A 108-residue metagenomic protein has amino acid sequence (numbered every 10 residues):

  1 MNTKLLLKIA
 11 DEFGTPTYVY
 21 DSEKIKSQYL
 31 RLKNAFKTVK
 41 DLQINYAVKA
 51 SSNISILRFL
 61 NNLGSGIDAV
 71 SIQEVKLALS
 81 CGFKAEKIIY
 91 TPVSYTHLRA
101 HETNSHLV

Functional and structural regions predicted by a protein language model:
M1-F13: N-terminal glycine-rich, Lys/His-bearing helix-loop that initiates the first secondary-structure elements of many
D11-K40: An N-cap/entry alpha-helix motif that binds or orients negatively charged groups
I25, K49, S71: Conserved, mostly hydrophobic/aromatic
I44-V48, S65-D68, I88-Y90: Hydrophobic faces of well-ordered beta-strands that scaffold small-molecule active sites in alpha/beta enzyme cores
N53: Active-site diphosphate/adenylate-binding microenvironment
N61-S65, G82-E86: Glycine-enriched alpha-helix->loop->beta-strand junction motifs that scaffold or abut catalytic
V75-C81: Short active-site loop/helix that positions an aromatic residue
T96-T103: Conserved small/polar residues in nucleotide/adenosyl-binding loops
